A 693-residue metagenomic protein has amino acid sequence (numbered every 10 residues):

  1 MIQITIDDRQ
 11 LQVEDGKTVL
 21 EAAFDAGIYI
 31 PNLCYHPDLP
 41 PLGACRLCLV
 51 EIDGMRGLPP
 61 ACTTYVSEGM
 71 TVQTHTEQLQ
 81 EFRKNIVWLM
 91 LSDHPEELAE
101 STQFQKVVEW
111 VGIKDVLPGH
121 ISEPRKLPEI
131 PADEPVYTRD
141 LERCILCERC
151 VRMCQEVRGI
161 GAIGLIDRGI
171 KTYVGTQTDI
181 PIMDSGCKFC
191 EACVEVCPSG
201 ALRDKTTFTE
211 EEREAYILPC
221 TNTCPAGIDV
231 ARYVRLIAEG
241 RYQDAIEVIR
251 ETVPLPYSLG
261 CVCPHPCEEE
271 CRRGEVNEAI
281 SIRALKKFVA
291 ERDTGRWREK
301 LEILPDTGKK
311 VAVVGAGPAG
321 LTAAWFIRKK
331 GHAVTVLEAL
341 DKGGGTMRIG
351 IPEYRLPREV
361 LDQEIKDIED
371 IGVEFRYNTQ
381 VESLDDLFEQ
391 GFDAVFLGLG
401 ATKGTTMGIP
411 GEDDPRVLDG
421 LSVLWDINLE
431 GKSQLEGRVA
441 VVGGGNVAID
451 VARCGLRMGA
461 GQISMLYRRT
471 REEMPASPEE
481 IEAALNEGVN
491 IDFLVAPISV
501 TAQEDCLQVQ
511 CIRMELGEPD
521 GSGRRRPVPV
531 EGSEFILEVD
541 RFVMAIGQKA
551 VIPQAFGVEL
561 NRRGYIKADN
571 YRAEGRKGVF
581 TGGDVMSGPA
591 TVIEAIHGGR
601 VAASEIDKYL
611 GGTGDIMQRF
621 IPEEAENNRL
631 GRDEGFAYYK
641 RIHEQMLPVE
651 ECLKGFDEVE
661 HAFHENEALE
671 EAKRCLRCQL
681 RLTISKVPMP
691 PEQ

Functional and structural regions predicted by a protein language model:
R46, M55-T335, A339-L340, M347-Y354 (+5 more regions): Fe-S ferredoxin-like electron-transfer domains and their immediately adjacent linker/connector regions across
E210, E214-C220, E482-G488, V495-A502 (+5 more regions): Mid-to-C-terminal Rossmann-like scaffold of FAD/NAD(P)H-dependent oxidoreductases
P254, G317-P318, G445-V447, V585-M586: Residue-level detector of alpha-helix initiation sites
V289-P305, Q363-S383, G404-M458, L560-R576: Glycine-rich dinucleotide-binding loop and its adjacent helix/turn
P305, K310-V314, D362-G408, S499-Q510 (+1 more regions): Feature captures the FAD/FMN-dependent oxidoreductase FAD-binding
A333-R376, I427, A452-S499, G614-N628: Rossmann-like dinucleotide-binding cores of NAD(P)H-dependent redox enzymes
D367, G372-F388, L429, L494-D540 (+1 more regions): A structured beta-alpha segment of the ubiquitous adenosine-cofactor-binding alpha/beta core
D413-E436, E504, P519-H597, L630: FAD-site-proximal beta/loop scaffold in flavoenzymes
